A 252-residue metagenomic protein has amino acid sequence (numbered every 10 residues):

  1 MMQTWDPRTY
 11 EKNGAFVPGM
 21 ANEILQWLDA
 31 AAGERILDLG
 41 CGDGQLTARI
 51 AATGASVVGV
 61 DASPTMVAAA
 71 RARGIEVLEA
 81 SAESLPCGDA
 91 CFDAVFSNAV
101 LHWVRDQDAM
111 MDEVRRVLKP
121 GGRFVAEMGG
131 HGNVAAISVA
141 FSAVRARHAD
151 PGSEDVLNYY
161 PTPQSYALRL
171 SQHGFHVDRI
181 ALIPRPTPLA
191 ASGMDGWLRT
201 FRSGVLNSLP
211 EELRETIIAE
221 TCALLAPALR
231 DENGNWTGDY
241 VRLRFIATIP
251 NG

Functional and structural regions predicted by a protein language model:
M1-E34, Q45-R49, M66-A69: Conserved class I S-adenosyl-L-methionine
R35-S84, A109: Class I SAM-dependent methyltransferase SAM/SAH-binding core
E83-A94: A short acidic, Gly/Pro-enriched loop at the edge of an enzyme's catalytic core that lines a small-molecule cofactor
A94-Q107: A short SAM/SAH-binding and catalytic strip from SAM-dependent methyltransferases
D108-R123: A short glycine-rich, Lys/Arg-flanked "PGG" loop and its adjoining helix->strand segment in the class I
R123-H148: Conserved class I S-adenosyl-L-methionine
Y159-H173: Short alpha-helix
D178-N233: C-terminal helical/coil "lid" or tail adjacent to the Rossmann-like core of SAM-dependent
